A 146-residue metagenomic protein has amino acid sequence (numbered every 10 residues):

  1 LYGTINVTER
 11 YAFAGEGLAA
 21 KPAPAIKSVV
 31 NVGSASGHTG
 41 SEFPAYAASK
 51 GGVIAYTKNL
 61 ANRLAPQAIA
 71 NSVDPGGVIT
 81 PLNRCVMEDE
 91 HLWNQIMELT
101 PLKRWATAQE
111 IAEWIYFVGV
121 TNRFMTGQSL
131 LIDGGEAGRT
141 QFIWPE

Functional and structural regions predicted by a protein language model:
L1-P24, A61-N62, P66, Y116 (+1 more regions): Amphipathic alpha-helical dimer-interface segment in Rossmann-like NAD(P)H-dependent oxidoreductases
G3-Y11, S28, H38, V53 (+3 more regions): Conserved internal alpha-helix within the Rossmann fold of NAD(P)-dependent oxidoreductases
G17-L18, S41-F43, N83-C85, F142-I143: Conserved catalytic-core motifs of eukaryotic protein kinase domains, centered on the activation segment
A19-G52, T57-A65, G77-V78: Catalytic loop of short-chain dehydrogenase/reductase
A65-I69, T126-G127: Short, small/polar-rich loop/turn modules that mediate ligand/substrate recognition or access, typified
D74-C85: Short, flexible catalytic-loop segment of classical short-chain dehydrogenase/reductase
E90-Q109: Catalytic Tyr-x(3-8)-Lys segment
R104-I132, A137: C-terminal substrate-recognition "lid" of short-chain dehydrogenase/reductases
